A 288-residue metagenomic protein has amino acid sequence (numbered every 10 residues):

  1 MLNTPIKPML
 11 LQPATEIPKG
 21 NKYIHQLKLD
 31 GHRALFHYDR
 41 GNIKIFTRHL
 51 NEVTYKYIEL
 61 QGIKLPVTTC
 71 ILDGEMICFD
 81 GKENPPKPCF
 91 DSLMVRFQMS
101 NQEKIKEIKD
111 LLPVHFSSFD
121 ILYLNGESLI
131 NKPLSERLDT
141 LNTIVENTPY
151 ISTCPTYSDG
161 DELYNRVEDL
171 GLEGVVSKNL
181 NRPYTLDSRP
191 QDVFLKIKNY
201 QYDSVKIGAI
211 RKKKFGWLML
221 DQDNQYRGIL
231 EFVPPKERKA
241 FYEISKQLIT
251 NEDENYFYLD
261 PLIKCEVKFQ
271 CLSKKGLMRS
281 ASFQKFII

Functional and structural regions predicted by a protein language model:
L2-D39, K44, R48, Y150-F257 (+3 more regions): Nucleic-acid 5′ end/cap handling module spanning
I24-T143, K264, K268-I288: Covalent nucleotidyltransferase
P66-T68, N147-T148, L170-G171: Structured helix-beta-strand junction loops
G126, R137, T148-C154: Structured extracytoplasmic
